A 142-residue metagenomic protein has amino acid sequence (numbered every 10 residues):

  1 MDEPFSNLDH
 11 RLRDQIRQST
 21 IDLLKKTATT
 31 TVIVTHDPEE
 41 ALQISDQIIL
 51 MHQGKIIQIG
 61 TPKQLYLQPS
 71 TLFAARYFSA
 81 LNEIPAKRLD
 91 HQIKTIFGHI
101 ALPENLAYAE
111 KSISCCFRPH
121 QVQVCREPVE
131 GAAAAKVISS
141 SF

Functional and structural regions predicted by a protein language model:
M1-F73: ABC ATPase nucleotide-binding domains
M1-S6, Q123, A134-K136, F142: Short intrinsically disordered, low-complexity coil segments enriched in acidic
I59, H91, S140-S141: Residue-level recognition of beta-strand microenvironments
T61, E104-N105, F142: Short clusters of small/polar residues that mark proteolytic maturation junctions
S70-K136: ATPase nucleotide-binding modules
